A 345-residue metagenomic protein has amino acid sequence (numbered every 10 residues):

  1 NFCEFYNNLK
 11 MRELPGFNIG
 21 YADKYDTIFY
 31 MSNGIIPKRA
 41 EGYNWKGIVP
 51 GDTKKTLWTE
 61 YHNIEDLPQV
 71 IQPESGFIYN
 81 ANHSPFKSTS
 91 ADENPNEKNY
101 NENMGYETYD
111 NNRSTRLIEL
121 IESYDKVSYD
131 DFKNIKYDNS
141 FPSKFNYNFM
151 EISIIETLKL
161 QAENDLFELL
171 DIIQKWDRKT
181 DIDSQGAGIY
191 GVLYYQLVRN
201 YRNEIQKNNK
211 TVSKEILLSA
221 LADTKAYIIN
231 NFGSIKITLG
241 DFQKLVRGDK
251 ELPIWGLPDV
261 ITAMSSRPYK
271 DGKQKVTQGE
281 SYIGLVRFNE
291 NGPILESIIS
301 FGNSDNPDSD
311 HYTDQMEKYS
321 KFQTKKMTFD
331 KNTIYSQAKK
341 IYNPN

Functional and structural regions predicted by a protein language model:
F2-I152, A162, E168-N345: C-terminal/peripheral segments of proteins
